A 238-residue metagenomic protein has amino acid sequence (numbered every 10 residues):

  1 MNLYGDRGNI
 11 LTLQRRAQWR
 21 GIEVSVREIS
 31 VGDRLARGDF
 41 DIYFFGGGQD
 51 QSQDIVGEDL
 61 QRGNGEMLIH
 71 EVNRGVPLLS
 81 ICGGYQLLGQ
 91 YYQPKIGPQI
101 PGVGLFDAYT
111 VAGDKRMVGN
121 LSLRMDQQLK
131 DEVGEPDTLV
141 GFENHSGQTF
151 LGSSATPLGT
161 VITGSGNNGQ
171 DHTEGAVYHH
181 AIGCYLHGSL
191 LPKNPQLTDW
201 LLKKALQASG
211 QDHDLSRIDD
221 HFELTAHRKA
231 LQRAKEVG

Functional and structural regions predicted by a protein language model:
M1, G47-Q49, G83, S146 (+1 more regions): Glycine-rich His-Gly loop
M1-R74, Y109-V111, P192-G238: N-terminal beta1-alpha1 cap of cysteine-dependent amidohydrolase-like domains
E28-S30, S80, G104-D107, E143 (+1 more regions): Structural signal for conserved beta-strand scaffold positions within catalytic alpha/beta enzyme cores
D39-F40, R74-V76, I100-P101, P136-L139 (+1 more regions): Short coil/turn connectors at secondary-structure junctions
I42-G46, L79, Y185: Structural motif
D50-L129: Cysteine-nucleophile active-site neighborhood
I96-E174: Pocket-forming structural segment of enzyme catalytic cores
D137-L139, H145-G238: C-terminal and late-domain segments of enzyme folds
